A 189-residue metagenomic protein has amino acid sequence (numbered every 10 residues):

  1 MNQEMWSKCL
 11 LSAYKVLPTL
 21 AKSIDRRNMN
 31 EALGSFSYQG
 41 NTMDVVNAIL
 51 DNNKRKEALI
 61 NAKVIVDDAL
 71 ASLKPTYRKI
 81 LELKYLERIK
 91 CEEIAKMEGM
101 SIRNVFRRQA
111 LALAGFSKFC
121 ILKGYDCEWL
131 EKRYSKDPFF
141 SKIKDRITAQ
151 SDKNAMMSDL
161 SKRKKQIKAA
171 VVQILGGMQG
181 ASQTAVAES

Functional and structural regions predicted by a protein language model:
M1-A69, K118-S189: N-terminal interaction/assembly modules
A69-L73, A95: Short, charge-rich binding segments
S72-I89: Short amphipathic alpha helix immediately N-terminal
L81, E93-K96, V105: Hydrophobic positions on the alpha-helical face of helix-turn-helix-like DNA-binding modules
R88-M100: Charge-enriched, short contiguous segments at helix-coil
E98-K123: DNA-recognition helix of helix-turn-helix
